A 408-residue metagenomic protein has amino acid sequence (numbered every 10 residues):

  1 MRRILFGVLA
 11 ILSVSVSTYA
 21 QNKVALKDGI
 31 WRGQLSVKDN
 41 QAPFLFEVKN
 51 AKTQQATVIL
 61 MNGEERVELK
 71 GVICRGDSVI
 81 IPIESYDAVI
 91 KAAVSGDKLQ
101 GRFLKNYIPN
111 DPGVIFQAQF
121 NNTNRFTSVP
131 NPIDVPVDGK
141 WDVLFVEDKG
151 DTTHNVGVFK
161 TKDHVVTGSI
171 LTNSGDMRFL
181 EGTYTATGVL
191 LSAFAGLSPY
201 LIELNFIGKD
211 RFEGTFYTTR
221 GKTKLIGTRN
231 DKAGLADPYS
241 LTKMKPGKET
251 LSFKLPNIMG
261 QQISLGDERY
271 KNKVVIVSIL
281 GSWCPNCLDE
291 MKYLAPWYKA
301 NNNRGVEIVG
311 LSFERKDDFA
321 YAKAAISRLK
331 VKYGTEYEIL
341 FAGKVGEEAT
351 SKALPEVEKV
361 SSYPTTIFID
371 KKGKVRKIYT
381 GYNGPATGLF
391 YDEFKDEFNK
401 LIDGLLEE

Functional and structural regions predicted by a protein language model:
M1-L26: Bacterial Sec-dependent N-terminal signal peptides
V24-V94, F103, T127-S128, V135-N205: Central antiparallel beta-sheet cores of small beta-barrel/beta-sandwich binding domains
D111-F145, P238-M244, T250-F253: Surface-exposed beta-loop interaction hotspot
D231-D267: N-terminal "domain-start" segment that seeds a small globular fold
S264-D289, L294: Short active-site neighborhood of thiol/selenol oxidoreductases, capturing the structured segment around
D289-G334, V345-A353: Structural microenvironment flanking redox-active thiols in thiol-disulfide oxidoreductases
G334-E338, V357-I367: Structural micro-motif
S362-E408: Thiol-/selenol-based redox modules, centered on thioredoxin-like and closely related oxidoreductase domains
